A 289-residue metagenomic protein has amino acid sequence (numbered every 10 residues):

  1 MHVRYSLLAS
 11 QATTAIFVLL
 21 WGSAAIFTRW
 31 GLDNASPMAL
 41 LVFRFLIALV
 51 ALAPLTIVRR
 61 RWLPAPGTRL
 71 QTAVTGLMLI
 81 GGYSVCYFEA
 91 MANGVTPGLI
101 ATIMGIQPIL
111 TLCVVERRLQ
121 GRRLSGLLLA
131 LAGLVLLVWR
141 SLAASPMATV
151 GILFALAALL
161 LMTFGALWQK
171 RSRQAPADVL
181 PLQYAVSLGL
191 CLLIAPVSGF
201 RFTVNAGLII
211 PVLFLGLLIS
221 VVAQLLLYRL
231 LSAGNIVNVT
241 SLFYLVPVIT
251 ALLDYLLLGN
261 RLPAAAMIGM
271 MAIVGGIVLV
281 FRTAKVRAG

Functional and structural regions predicted by a protein language model:
S6-Q11, D33-M38, V42, P64-L70 (+4 more regions): Juxtamembrane helix-entry segments on the extracytoplasmic side of multipass membrane proteins
L19-V50, T96, F164-S187, I236: Juxtamembrane helix-loop-helix junctions in multi-pass membrane proteins
L20, A24-A25, A53-I100, L136 (+1 more regions): Specific transmembrane alpha-helical segments of multi-pass solute transporters/efflux pumps, especially DMT/EamA
G31, L40, R44, A90 (+7 more regions): Hydrophobic/aromatic residues within transmembrane alpha-helices of multi-pass small-molecule transporters
F43, I100-I106, W168-G189, S220-L256: Helix-helix packing/entry segments at the starts of transmembrane helices
A51-R61, I106-S125, V248-M267: C-terminal transmembrane-helix exit sites in multi-pass transporters
L52, L110-C113, A144-S198, V212 (+1 more regions): Transmembrane alpha-helical segments that form core, pore/gating elements of small-molecule transporters/exporters
L52, T75, I106, R122-S141 (+6 more regions): Hydrophobic transmembrane alpha-helices of multi-pass small-molecule transport proteins
